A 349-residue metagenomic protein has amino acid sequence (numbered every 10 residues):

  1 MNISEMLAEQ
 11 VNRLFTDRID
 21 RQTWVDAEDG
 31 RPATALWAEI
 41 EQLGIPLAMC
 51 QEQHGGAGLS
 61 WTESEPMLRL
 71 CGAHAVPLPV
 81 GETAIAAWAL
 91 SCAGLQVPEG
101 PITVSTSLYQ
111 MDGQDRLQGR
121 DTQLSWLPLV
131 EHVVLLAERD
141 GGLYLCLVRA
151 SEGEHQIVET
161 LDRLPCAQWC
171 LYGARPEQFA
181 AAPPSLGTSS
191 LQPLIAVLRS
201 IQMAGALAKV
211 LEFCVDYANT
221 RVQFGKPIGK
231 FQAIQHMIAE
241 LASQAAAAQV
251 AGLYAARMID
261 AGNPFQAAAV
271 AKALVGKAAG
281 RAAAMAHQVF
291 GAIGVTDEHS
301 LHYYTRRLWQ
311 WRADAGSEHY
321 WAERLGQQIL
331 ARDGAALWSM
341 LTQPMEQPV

Functional and structural regions predicted by a protein language model:
M1-H74, P193-V349: Alpha-helical interface subdomain recognition
A8, T16-H155, G326-I329: Glycine-rich flavin
A33, P79, W126, R149 (+4 more regions): Poly-acidic low-complexity segments
W88, A93-E212, W338-V349: FAD-binding core of flavoproteins
